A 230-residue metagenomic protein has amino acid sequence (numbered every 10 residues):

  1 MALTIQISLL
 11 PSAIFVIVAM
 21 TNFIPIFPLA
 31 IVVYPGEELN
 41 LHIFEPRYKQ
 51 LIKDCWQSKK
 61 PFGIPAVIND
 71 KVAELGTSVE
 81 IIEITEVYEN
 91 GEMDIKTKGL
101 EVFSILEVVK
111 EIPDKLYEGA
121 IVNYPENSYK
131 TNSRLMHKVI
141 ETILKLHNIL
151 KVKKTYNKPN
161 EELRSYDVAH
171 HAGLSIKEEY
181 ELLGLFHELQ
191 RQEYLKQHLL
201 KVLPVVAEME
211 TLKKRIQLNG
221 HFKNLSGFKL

Functional and structural regions predicted by a protein language model:
M1-A19: N-terminal amphipathic/basic-hydrophobic helices that include classical n-h-c signal peptides and signal-anchor
I17-L230: N-terminal low-complexity, acidic/polar interaction/targeting segments
